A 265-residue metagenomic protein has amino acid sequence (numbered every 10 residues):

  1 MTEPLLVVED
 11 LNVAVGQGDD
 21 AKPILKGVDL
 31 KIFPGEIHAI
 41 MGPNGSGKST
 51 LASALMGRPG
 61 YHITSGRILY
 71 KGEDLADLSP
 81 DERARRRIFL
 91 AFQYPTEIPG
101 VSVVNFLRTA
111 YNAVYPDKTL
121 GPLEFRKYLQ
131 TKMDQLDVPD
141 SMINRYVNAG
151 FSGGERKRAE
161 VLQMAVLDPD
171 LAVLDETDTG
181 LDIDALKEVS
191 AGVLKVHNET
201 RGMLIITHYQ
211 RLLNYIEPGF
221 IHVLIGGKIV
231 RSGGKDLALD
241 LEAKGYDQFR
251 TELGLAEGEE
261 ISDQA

Functional and structural regions predicted by a protein language model:
L6-V8, L25-G27: Conserved structural motif at the start of ABC-family nucleotide-binding domains
M41-P43: The feature captures the beta-strand-to-loop junction immediately N-terminal to the Walker
R67-R83, N148: ABC ATPase NBD Q-loop/coupling interface
T96-D170: ABC-family P-loop ATPase nucleotide-binding domains
V173-T177, D184: Walker B catalytic motif
L186-E199: Helical segment within the ABC ATPase nucleotide-binding domain
L224, K228-T251: Conserved beta-strand-loop-alpha-helix hinge in the C-terminal portion of ABC ATPase nucleotide-binding domains
